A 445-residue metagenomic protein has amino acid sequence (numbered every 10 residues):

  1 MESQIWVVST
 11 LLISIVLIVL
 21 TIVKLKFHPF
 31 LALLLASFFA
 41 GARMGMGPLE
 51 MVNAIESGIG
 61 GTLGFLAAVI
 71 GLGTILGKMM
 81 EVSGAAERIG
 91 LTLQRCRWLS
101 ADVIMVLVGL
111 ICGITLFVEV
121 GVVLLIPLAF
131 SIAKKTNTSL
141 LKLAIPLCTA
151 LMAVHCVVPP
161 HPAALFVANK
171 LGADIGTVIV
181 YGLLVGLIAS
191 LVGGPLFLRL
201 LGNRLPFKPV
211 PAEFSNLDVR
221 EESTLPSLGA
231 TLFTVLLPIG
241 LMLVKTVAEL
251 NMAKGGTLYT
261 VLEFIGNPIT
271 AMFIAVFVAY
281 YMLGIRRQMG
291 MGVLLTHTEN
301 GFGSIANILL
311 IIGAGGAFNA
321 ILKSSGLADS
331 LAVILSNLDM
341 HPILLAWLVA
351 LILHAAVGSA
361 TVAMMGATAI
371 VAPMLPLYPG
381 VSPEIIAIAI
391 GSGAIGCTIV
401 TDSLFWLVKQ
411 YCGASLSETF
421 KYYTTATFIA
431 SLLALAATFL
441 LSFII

Functional and structural regions predicted by a protein language model:
M1-I5, V180-T296: Long, contiguous bundles of hydrophobic transmembrane helices that form the permeation core of multi-pass
V7-V19, K26-M46, A67-L72, A230-L243 (+2 more regions): Hydrophobic mid-bilayer segments of alpha-helices in multi-pass membrane transport proteins, especially secondary
V8-I13, L31-L34, A67, D102-L107 (+11 more regions): Hydrophobic alpha-helical transmembrane segments
V19, V23, G41-G45, I114 (+5 more regions): Membrane-embedded alpha-helical segments of multi-pass transporters/permeases
P48-K135, Q288-L375: Membrane-embedded alpha-helical segments and adjacent helix-loop junctions characteristic of multi-pass solute
L99-I114, N137-C156, D174-L187, P342-H354 (+1 more regions): Alpha-helical transmembrane segments of multi-pass membrane proteins
S131-I239, F405-L441: Membrane-core helix-loop-helix motifs of multi-pass transport proteins
G186, P342-I445: C-terminal transmembrane helix pair
